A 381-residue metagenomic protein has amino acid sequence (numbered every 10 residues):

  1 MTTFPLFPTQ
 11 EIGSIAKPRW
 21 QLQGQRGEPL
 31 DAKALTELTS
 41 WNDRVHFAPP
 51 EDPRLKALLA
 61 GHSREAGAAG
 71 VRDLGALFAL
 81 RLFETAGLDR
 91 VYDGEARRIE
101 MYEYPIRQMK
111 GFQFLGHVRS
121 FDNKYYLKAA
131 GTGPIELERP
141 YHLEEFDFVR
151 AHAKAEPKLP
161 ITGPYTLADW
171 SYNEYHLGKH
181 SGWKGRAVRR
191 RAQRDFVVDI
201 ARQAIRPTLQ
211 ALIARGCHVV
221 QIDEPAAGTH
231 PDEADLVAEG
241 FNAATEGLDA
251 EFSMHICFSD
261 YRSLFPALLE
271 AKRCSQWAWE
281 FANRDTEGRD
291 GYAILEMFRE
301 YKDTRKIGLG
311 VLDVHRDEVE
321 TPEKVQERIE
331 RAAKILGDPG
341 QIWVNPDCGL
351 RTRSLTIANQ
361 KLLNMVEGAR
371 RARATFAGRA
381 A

Functional and structural regions predicted by a protein language model:
M1-A381: Domain-level signal for soluble alpha/beta catalytic cores
